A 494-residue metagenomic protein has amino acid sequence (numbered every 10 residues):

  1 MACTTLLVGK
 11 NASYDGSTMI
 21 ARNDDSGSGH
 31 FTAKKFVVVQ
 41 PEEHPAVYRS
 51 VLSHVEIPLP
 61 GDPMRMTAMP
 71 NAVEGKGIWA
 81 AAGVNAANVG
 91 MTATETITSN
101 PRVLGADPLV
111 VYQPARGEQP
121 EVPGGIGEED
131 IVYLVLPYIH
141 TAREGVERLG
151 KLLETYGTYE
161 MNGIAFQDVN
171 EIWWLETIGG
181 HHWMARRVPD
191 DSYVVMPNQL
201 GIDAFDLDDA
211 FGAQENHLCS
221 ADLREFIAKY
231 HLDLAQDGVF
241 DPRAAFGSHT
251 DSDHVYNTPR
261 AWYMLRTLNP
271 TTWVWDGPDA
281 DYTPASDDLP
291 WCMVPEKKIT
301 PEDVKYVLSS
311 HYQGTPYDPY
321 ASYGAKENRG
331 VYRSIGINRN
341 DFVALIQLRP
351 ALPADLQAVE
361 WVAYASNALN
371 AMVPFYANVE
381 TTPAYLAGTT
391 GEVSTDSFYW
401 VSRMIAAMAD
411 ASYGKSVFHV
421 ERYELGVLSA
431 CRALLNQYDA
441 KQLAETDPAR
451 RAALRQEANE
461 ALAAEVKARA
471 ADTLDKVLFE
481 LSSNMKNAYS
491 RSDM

Functional and structural regions predicted by a protein language model:
A2-E128, R148-D281: A contiguous strand-loop segment
T5-L7, M19-A21, A81, G90-T92 (+9 more regions): Ordered hydrophobic segments in well-structured contexts
G61-R65, V146, S322-G330: Short Pro/Gly-enriched beta-strand edge/turn motifs at strand-loop
V132-Y138: Short, well-ordered beta-strand elements within core beta-sheets of diverse protein domains
Y138-E144: Short, charged, surface-exposed loops that flank catalytic or proteolytic processing sites
E225-A351: Glycine-rich, aromatic-lined ligand/substrate-binding cores of catalytic and carbohydrate-binding domains
Q313, Y317-T446: Substrate-recognition/cap regions that form aromatic- and gly/pro-loop-enriched pockets for small-molecule ligands
G426-M494: Histidine-centered catalytic/metal-binding microenvironments
